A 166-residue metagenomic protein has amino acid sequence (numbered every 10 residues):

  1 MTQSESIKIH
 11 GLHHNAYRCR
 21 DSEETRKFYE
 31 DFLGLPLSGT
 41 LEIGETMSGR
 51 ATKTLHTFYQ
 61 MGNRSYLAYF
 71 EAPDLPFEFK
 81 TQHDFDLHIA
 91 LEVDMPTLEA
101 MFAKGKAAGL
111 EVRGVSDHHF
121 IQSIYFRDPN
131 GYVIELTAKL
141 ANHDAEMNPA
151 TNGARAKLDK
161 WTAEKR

Functional and structural regions predicted by a protein language model:
M1-S6, F102-R166: Vicinal oxygen chelate
I7-G11: A short, Lys/Arg-rich alpha-helix, primarily the initiator
L12-R20, F58-G62, E78-K104, Q122-R127 (+1 more regions): Vicinal oxygen chelate
R18-Y66: Core segments of cupin and vicinal oxygen chelate
K27-D31, M101-K106: Short amphipathic alpha-helices in soluble, non-transmembrane regions that often serve as interface/regulatory elements
G49-R50, F79-Q82, G114-S116: Short histidine-centered beta-strand/loop micro-motifs that create catalytic or ligand/metal-coordination sites
Y66-Y69, E135-L136: Short glycine-/small-residue motifs
A72-P73: A conserved beta-strand-loop-helix scaffold within acyl/acetyltransferase catalytic domains
